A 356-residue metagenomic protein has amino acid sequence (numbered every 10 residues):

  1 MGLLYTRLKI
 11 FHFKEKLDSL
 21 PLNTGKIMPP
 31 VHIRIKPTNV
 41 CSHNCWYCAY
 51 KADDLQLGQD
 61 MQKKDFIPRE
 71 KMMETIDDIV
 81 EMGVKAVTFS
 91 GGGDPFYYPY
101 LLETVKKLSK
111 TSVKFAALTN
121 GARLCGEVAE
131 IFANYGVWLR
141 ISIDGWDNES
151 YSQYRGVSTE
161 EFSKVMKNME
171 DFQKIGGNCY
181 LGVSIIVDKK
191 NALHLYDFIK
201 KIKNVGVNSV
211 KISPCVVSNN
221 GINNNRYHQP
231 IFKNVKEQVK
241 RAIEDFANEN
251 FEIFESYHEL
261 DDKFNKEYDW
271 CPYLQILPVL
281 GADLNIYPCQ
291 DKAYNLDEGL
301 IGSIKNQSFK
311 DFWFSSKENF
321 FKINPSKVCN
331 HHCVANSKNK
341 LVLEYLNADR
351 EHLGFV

Functional and structural regions predicted by a protein language model:
G2, K36, G58-D60, I67 (+6 more regions): Radical SAM enzyme [4Fe-4S]-AdoMet core and its adjacent flexible, acidic and glycine-rich loops/tails across
G2-W138, Q229, N234-V235, G354-V356: Conserved alpha-helical substructure of the radical SAM core
L3-P29, K266, N285-I286, Q290-V356: Flexible mid-to-C-terminal extensions adjoining Fe-S/redox cofactors in radical SAM and related proteins
R34, T38-C41, F264, A282 (+2 more regions): Residue-level signal for mature regions of secreted extracellular proteins and peptides
C41, C45-C48, C271, C289 (+2 more regions): Short cysteine clusters
Y47, K51-D54, K233, L277 (+3 more regions): Secreted/processed peptides and extracellular or luminal domains of membrane proteins
A49-A52, V128, Y154-R155, Q290 (+1 more regions): Short, flexible helix/strand-to-coil boundary loops that buttress conserved ligand/catalytic motifs in alpha/beta
